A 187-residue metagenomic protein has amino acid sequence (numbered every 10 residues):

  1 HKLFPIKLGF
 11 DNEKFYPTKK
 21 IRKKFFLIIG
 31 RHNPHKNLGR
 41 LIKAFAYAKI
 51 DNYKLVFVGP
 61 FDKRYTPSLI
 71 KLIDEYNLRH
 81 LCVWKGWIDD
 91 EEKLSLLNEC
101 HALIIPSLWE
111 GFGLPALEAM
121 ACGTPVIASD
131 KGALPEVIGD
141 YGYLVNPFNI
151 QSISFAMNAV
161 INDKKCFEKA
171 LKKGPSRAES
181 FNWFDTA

Functional and structural regions predicted by a protein language model:
H1-A187: Carbohydrate transferase catalytic cores enriched for Leloir-type hexosyltransferases
